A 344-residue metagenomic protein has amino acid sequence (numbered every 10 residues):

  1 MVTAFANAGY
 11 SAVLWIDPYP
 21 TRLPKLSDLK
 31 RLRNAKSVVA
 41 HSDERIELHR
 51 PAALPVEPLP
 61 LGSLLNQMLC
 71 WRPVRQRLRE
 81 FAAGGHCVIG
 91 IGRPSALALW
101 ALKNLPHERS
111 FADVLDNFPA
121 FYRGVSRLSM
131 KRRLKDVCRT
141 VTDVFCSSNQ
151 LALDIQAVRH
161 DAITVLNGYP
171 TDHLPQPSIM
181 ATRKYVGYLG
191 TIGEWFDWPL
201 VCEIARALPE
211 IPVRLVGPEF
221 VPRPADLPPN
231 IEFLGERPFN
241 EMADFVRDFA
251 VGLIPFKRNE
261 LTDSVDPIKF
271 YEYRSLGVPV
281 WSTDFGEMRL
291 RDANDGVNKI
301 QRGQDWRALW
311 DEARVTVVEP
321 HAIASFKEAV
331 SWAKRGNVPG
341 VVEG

Functional and structural regions predicted by a protein language model:
M1-N34, R206-L208: N-terminal subdomain of nucleotide-sugar transferases
P73-H86, A112, Y122, S126-V144: Membrane-proximal helix-turn-helix segments that form the acceptor-binding/catalytic region of lipid-linked
F121, T140-D161, R289-R291: A short, active-site helix/loop in glycosyltransferases that binds the activated sugar's phosphate group
Q150, V165-T171, P177-T182: Carbohydrate-associated surface elements
I179-F196, V201-A205, R214-V216: Conserved donor-binding/catalytic core segment of Leloir-type glycosyltransferases
F196, N240, D244-F245, I254-S275 (+1 more regions): Nucleotide-sugar-dependent
V221-D248: Nucleotide-activated donor-binding/catalytic signature segment of Leloir-type glycosyltransferases, i.e., the conserved
I300-G344: A charged, aromatic-enriched C-terminal amphipathic alpha-helix characteristic of glycosyltransferases across folds
